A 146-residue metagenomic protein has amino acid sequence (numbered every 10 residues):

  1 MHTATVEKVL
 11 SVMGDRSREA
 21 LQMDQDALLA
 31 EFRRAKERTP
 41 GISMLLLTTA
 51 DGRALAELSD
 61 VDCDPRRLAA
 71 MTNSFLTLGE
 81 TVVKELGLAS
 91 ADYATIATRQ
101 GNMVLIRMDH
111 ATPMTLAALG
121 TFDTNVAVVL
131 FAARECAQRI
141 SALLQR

Functional and structural regions predicted by a protein language model:
M1-M44, T49-A50, A54-R146: Non-catalytic interaction/Regulatory regions outside core domains
